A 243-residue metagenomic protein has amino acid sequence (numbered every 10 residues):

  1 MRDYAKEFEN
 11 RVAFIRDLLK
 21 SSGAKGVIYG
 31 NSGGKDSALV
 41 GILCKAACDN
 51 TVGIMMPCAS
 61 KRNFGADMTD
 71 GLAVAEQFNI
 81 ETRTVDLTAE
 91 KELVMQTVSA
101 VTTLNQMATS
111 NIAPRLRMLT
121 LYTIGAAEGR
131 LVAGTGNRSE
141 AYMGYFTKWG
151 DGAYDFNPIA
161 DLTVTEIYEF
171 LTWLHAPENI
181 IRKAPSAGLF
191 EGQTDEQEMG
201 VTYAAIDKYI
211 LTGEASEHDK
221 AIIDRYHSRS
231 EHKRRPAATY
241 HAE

Functional and structural regions predicted by a protein language model:
M1-G144: ATP-dependent adenylation/nucleotidyltransferase module used to activate substrates
M1-N31, K35, L39-V40, G152 (+1 more regions): Peripheral terminal appendages
L18, S22, F78, V101 (+5 more regions): Change "in soluble alpha/beta enzymes" to "in soluble alpha/beta proteins
P57, P158, P177, P185 (+2 more regions): Proline-rich low-complexity regions
K61, T82-L87, D161-Y168, T212: Short C-terminal domain-edge/linker segments immediately following a structured domain
E76, T109-L116, L131-T202: Catalytic subdomain that performs nucleotidyl-dependent activation
